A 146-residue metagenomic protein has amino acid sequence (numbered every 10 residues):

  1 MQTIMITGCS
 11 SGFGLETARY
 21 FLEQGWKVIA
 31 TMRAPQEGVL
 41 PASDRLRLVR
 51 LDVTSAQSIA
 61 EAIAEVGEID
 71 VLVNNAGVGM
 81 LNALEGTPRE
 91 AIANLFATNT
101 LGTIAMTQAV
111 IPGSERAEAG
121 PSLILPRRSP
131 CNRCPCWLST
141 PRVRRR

Functional and structural regions predicted by a protein language model:
S10, A18: N-terminal Rossmann NAD(P)H-binding glycine-rich loop of SDR-like oxidoreductase domains
S43-A56: Rossmann-fold cofactor-recognition segment
T54-G67: Conserved Rossmann-fold cofactor-binding substructure of NAD(P)-dependent oxidoreductases
A76-M80: Conserved NAD(P)H cofactor-binding loop of Rossmann-fold oxidoreductase domains
A83-L84, A91-N94: Substrate-binding pocket helix/loop in short-chain dehydrogenase/reductase
T107-Q108: A short, exposed helix-loop element centered on a Lys and neighboring polar residues
L123-R146: Catalytic loop of short-chain dehydrogenase/reductase
